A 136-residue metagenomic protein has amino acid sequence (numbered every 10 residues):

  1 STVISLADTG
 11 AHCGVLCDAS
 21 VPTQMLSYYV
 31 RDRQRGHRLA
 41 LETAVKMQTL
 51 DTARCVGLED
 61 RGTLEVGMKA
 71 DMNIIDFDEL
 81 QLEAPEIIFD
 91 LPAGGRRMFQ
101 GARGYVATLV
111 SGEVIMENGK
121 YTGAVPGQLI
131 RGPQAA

Functional and structural regions predicted by a protein language model:
S1-E79: His/Asp/Glu-enriched, well-ordered alpha-helical/loop segment that forms or immediately abuts the divalent-metal
T2, A7, I74-K120, A124-P126: C-terminal cap of metal-dependent C-N hydrolases
P22-L26, L91-R96, G127-L129, A135-A136: Short, low-complexity, polar/charged sequence segments that are solvent-exposed and flexible
R31, Q134-A135: Generic surface-pattern signal
G62, A107, Y121, L129 (+1 more regions): Ligand-binding pocket scaffold of soluble enzyme catalytic domains
G62-T63, A70, P85, L91 (+1 more regions): Residue-level signal for alpha-helical context at structural boundaries
R103, P133-Q134: Compact recognition or signaling/catalytic modules
